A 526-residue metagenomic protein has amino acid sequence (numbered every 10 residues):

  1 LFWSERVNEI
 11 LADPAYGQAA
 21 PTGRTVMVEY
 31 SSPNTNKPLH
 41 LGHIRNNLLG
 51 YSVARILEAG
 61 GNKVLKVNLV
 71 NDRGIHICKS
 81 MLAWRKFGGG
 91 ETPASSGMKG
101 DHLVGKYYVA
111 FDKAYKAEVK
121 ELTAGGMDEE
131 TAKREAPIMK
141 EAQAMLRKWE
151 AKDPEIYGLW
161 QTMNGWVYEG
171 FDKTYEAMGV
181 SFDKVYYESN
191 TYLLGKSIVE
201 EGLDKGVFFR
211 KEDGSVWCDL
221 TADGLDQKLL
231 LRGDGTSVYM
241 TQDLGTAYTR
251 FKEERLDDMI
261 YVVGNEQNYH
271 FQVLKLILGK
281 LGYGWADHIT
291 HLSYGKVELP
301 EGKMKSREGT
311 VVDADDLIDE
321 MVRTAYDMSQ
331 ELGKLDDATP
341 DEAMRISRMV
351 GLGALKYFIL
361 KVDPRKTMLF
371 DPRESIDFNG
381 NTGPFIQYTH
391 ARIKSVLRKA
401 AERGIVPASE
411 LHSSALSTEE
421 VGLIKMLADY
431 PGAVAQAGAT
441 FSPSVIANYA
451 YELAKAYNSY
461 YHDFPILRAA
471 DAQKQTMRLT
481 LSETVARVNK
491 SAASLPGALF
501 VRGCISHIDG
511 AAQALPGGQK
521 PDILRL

Functional and structural regions predicted by a protein language model:
L1-S4, A20-I508, L526: Non-catalytic interaction-recognition regions
W3-G17: Short, basic phosphate-binding NTP loop
